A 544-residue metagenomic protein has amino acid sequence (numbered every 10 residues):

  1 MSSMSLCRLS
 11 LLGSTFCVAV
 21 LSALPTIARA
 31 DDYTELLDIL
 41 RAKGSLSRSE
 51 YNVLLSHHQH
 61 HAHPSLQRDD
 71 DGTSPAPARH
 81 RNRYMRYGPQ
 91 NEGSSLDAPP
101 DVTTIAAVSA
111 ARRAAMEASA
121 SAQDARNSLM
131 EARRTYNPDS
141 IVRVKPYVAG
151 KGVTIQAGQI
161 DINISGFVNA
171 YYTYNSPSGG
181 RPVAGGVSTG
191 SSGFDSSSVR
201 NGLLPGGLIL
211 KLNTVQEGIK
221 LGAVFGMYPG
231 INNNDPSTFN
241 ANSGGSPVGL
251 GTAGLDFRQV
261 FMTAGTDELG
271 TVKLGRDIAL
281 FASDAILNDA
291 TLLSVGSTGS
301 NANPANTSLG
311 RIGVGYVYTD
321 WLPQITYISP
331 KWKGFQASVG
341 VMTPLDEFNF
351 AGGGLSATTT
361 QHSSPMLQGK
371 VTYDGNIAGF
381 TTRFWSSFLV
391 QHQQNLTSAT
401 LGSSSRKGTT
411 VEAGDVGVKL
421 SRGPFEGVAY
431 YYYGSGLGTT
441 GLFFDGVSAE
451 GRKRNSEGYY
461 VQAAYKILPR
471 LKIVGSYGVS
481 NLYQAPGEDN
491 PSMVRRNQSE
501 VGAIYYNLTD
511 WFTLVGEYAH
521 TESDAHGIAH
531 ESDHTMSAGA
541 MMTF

Functional and structural regions predicted by a protein language model:
V18, L24-F167: N-terminal periplasmic/intermembrane-space "pro-region" immediately following the signal or transit peptide
G150-G180, A184, G193-E347, S363 (+2 more regions): Outer membrane beta-barrel
A157-Q159, V199-P205, T252-F257, Y316-D320 (+6 more regions): Transmembrane beta-barrel outer-membrane domains
N163-S165, K220-V224, T271-K273, Q336-S338 (+7 more regions): Residue-level detector of the transmembrane beta-barrel scaffold of outer-membrane proteins
G166-Y174, A223-M227, R276, V339-T343 (+6 more regions): Transmembrane beta-barrel strands of outer-membrane/channel proteins
S192-S196, G245-V248, I312, A351-T358 (+4 more regions): Extracellular loop and loop/strand-boundary signature of outer-membrane beta-barrel proteins
W332, Y506-L508, F512, S532-F544: Outer-membrane beta-barrel "beta-signal"
H362-S364, G369-G502, Y506: Detector for outer-membrane/organellar transmembrane beta-barrel domains, recognizing the amphipathic beta-strand
